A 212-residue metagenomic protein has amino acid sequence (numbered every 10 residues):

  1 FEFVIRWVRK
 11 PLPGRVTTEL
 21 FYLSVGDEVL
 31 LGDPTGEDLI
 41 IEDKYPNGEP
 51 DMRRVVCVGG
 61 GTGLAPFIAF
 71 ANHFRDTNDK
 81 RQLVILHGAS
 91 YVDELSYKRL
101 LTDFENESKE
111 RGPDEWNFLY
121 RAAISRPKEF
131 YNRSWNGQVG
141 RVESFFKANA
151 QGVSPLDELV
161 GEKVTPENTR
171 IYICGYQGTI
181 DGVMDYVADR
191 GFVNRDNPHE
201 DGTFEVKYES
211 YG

Functional and structural regions predicted by a protein language model:
F1-V56, S125, D196, F204-G212: FAD-binding FR-type
P34, P66, Y176-Q177: Proline-centered helix-kink/hinge sites
M52, D76-L83: Conserved S-adenosyl-L-methionine
G60-A65: Ser/Thr-glycine-rich phosphate-binding loops at phosphate-binding pockets of nucleotides, nucleotide cofactors
P66-N78: Histidine-anchored nucleotide/phosphate-binding helix
L86, Y91-G212: Reductase modules of NAD(P)H-dependent flavoproteins
